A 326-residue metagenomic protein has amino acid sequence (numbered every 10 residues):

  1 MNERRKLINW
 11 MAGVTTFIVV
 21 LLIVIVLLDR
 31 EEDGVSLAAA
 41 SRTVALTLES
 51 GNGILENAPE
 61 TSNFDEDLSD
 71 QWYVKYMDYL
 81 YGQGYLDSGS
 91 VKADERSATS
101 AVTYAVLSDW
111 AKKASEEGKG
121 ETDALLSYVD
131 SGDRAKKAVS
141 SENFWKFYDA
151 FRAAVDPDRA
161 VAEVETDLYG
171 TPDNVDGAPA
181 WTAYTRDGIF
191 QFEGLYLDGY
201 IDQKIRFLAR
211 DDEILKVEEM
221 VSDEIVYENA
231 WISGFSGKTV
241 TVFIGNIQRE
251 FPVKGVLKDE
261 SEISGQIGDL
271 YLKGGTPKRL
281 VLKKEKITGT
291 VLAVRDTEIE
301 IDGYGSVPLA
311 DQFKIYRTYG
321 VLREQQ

Functional and structural regions predicted by a protein language model:
N2-V14, V20-V102, S108-W145, D149-T182 (+4 more regions): Feature responds to low-complexity, polar/acidic, surface-exposed segments characteristic of secreted/exported proteins
N63-F64, S69, G84-L86, D130-D133 (+1 more regions): Solvent-exposed hydroxyl-ligand-binding patches built from regularly spaced Ser/Thr and small hydrophobics
